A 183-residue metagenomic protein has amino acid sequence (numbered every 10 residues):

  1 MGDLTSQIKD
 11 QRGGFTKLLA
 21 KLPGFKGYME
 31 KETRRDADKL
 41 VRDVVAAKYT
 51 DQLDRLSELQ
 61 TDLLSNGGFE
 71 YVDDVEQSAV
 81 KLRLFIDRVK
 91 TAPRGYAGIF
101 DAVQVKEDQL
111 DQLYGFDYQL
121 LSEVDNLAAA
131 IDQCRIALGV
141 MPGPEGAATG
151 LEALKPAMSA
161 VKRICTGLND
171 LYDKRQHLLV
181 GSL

Functional and structural regions predicted by a protein language model:
M1-L64: Leu/Val/Ala/Ile-rich N-terminal alpha-helices, chiefly Sec-type signal peptides and the beginnings
I8-Q11, D38, V45, Y49 (+4 more regions): Intrinsic-disorder-associated interaction segments
R12, R34-R35, R42, R55 (+6 more regions): Arginine residue identity/basic-tract feature
L18-K21, V89, C165: Short linear sequence motifs
D54-A157: Charged linear interaction tracts used for macromolecular binding and regulation
V140-L183: Preference for long, well-ordered alpha-helical segments
